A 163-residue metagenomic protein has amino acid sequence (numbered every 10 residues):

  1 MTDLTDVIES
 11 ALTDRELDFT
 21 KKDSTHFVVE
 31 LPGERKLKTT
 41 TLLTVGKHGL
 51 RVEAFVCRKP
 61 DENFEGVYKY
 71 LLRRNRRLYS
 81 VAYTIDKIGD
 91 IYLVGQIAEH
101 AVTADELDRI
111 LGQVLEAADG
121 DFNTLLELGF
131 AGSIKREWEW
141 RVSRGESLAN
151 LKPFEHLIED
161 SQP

Functional and structural regions predicted by a protein language model:
M1-D18: Amphipathic alpha-helical segments
A11, R15, Y70-L78, I110-T124: Conserved short hydrophobic interaction patches
D18, T40-L42, A82-T84: Short, surface-exposed charged micro-motifs
T20-T39, H48-L50: Ser/Thr-rich, low-complexity intrinsically disordered terminal regions
E53-V94: Short, internal acidic amphipathic alpha-helical interface segments that mediate docking to partner proteins
V56-P60, I97-E106: A generic structural motif
A101-E139: A contiguous, mid-protein "functional segment" used to position or interact with cofactors/ions or partner subunits
L126-P163: Short, highly charged C-terminal tails/helix-capping segments
